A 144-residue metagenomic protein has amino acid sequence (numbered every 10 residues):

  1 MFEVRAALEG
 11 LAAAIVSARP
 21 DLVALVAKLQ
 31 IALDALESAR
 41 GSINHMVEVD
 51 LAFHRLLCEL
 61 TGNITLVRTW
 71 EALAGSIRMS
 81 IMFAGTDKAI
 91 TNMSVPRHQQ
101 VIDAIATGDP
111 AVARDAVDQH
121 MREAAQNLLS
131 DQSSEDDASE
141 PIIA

Functional and structural regions predicted by a protein language model:
M1: A hydrophobic alpha-helix adjacent to the NAD(P)-binding/active-site core of NAD(P)-dependent oxidoreductases, strongly
V4-F83, V95-Q100, V112-R122: Conserved amphipathic alpha-helical segments that form helical-bundle/coiled-coil interaction surfaces
T86: Nucleotide-sugar donor phosphate/pyrophosphate-binding loop at the beta->alpha transition of glycosyltransferases
A89-I90: Hinge/beta->alpha junction and helix N-cap segments in small-molecule ligand-binding domains
P110-A144: C-terminal effector-binding regulatory domain of bacterial HTH transcription factors
